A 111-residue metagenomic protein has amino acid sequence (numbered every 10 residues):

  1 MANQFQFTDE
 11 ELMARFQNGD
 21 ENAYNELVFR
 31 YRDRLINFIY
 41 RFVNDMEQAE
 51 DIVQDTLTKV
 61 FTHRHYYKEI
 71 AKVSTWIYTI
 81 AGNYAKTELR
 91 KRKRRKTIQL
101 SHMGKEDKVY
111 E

Functional and structural regions predicted by a protein language model:
M1-E11: Extreme N-terminal regulatory/targeting segments of RNA polymerase sigma factors
A2-N3, Q17-E26, I36-D55: Short, charged helix-capping/linker segments at alpha-helix termini
F5-Q6, R95-E111: Internal acidic/polar
L12, A23-Y24, I52, V73 (+1 more regions): Hydrophobic side chains within well-formed alpha-helices
V28-R32, Y78: Amphipathic, non-transmembrane alpha-helical scaffold segments
N37, D51-T58, T62, A71-N83: Structural recognition of an alpha-helix C-terminal capping motif at a helix-to-coil junction
Y66-E69, T79-Q99: Arg/Lys-rich amphipathic alpha helix in sigma70-family domain 2
